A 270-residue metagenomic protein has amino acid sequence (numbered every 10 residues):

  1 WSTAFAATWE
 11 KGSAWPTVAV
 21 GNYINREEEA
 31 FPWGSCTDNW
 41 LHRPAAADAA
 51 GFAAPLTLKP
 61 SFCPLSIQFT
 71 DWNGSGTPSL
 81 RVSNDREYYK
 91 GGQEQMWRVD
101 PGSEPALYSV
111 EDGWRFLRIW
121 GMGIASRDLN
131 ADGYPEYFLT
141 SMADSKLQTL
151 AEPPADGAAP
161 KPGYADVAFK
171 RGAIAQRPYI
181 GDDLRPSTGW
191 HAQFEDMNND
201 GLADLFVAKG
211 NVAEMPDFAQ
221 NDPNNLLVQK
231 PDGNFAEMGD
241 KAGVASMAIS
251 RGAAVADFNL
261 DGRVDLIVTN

Functional and structural regions predicted by a protein language model:
W1-N270: Acidic, glycine/proline-rich Ca2+-coordinating loop motifs
